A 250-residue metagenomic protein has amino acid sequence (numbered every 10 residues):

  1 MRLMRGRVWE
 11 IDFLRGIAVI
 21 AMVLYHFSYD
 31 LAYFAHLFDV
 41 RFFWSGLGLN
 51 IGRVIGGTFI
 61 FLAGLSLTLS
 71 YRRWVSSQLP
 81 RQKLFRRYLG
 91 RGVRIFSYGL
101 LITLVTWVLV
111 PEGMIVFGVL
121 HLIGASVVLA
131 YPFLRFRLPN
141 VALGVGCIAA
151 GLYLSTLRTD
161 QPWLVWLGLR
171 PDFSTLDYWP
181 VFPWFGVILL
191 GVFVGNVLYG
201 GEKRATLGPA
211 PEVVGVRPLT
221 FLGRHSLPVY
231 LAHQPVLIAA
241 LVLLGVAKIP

Functional and structural regions predicted by a protein language model:
M1-P250: Alpha-helical transmembrane segments and their immediate juxtamembrane cytosolic regions
